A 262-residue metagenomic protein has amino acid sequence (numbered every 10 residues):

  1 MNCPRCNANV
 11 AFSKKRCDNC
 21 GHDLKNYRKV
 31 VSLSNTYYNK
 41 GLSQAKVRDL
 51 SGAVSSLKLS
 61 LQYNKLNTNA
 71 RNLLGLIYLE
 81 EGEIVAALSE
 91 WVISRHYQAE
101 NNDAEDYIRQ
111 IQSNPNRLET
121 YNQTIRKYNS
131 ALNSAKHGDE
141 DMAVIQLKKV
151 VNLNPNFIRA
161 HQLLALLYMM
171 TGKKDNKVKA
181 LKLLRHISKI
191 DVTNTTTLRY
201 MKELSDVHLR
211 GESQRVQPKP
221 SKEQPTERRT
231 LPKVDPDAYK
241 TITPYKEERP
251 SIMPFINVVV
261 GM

Functional and structural regions predicted by a protein language model:
M1-S32, E81-Q110, T241, R249-M262: Long, contiguous interaction/recruitment modules in multidomain scaffold/adaptor proteins
V47, E81, H137, T171-K174 (+1 more regions): Structural motif corresponding to the intra-repeat A-B loop/turn of tetratricopeptide repeats
H186-P244: N-terminal intrinsically disordered, acidic low-complexity segments at the extreme N-terminus
